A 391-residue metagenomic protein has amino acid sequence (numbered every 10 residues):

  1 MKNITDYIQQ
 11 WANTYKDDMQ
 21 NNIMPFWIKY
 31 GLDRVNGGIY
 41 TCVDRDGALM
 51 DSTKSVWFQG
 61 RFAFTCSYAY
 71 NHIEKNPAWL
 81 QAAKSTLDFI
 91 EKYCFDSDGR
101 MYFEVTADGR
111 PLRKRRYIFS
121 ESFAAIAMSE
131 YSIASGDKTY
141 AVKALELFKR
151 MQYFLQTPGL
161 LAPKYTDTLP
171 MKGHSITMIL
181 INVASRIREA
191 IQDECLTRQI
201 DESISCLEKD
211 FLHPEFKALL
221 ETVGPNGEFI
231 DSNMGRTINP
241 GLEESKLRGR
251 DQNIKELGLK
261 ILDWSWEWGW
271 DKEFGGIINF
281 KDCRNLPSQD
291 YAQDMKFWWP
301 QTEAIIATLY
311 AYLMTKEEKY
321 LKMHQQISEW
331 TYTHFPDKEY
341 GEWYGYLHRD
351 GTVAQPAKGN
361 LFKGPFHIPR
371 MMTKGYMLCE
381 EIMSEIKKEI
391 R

Functional and structural regions predicted by a protein language model:
M1-R391: Glycan-recognition and catalytic cores of secretory/periplasmic carbohydrate-active enzymes
